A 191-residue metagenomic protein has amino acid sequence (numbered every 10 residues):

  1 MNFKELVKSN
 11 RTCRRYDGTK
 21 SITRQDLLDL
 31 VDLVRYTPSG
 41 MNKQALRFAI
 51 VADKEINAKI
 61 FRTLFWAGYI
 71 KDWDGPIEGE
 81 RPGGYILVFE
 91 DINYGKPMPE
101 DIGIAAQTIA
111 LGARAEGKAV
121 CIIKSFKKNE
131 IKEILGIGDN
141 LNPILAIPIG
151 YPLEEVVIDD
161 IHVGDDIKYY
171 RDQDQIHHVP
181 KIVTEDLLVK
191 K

Functional and structural regions predicted by a protein language model:
M1-K191: Acidic, surface-exposed loops and disordered segments
